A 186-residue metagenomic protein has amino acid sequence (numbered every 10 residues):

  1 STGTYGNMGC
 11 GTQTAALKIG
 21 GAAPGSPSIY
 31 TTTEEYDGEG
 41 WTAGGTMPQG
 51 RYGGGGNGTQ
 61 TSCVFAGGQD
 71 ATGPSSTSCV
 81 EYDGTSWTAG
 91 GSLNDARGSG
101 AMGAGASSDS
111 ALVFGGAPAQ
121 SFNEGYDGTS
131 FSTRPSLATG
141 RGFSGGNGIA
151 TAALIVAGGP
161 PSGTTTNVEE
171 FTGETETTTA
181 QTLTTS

Functional and structural regions predicted by a protein language model:
S1-S186: Polar, enzyme-active/binding microenvironments
